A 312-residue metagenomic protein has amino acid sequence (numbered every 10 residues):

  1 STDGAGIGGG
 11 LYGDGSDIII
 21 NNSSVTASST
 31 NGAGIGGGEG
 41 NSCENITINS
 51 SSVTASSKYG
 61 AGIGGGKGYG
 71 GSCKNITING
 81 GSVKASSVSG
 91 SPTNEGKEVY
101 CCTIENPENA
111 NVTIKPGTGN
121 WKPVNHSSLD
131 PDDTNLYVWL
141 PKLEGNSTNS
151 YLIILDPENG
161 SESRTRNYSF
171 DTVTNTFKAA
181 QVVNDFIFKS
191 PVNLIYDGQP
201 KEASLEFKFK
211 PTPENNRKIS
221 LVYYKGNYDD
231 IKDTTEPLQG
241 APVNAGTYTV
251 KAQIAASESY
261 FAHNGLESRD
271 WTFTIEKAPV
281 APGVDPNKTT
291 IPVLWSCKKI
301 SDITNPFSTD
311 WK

Functional and structural regions predicted by a protein language model:
S1, I7-S28, G37-S56, G65-S86 (+2 more regions): Surface-exposed loop/turn motifs in large extracellular/passenger domains
T93-E98, R166-Q181: Extracellular beta-sheet/turn segments enriched in Thr/Pro/Gly and aliphatic residues
E95-A110, P282: A short, Gly/Thr-enriched small/hydrophobic beta-strand-prone motif that recurs across taxa
V112-I114, S147-E158, V250-A252: Short, aromatic- and glycine-rich surface loops/edge beta-strands on solvent-exposed regions
W121-D133: Solvent-exposed serine/threonine-rich low-complexity stretches and specific carbohydrate-binding patches
N135-N149: Short Pro-Gly-centered beta-turn/loop motif in secreted/extracellular proteins
E158-F170, E258-R269: Short, exposed coil/turn segments at beta-strand boundaries within extracellular/luminal domains
A180-K312: Solvent-exposed beta-strand/loop surfaces, strongest in extracytoplasmic domains of secreted and cell-surface proteins
